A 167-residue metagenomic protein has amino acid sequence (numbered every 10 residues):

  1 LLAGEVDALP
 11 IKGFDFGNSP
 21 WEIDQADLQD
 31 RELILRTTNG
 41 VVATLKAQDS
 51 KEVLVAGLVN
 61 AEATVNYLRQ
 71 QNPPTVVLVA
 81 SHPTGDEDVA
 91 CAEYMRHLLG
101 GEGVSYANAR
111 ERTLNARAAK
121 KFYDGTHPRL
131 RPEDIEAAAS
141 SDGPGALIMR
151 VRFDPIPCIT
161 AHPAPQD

Functional and structural regions predicted by a protein language model:
L1-Q29, V41, N66: Residues that scaffold, gate, or flank divalent-cation-dependent active/transport sites
A3, L35-T37, A56, V79-S81: Short beta-strand segments
A8-I11, A61-A63, D154-P157: A short acidic, often aromatic-flanked loop/helix-cap motif at beta-alpha or helix-coil junctions that lines enzyme
D15-E32, R36-T38, K46-A47, K51-E52 (+1 more regions): Long, charged alpha-helical interface segments
Q25-A26, V42-L45, L54-R69: Nuclease catalytic cores that cleave nucleic-acid phosphodiester bonds, predominantly acidic two-metal-ion
L28, Q71-P74: Glycine-rich phosphate-binding loop signature in dinucleotide/nucleotide-binding domains
E32, T75-V77: Residue-level preference for the first positions of well-ordered beta-strands
V59, A63, Y67-N72, T84-G103: Glycine- and Gly-Pro-enriched alpha-helical subdomains that act as flexible, kink-prone "lid/hinge" or packing modules
